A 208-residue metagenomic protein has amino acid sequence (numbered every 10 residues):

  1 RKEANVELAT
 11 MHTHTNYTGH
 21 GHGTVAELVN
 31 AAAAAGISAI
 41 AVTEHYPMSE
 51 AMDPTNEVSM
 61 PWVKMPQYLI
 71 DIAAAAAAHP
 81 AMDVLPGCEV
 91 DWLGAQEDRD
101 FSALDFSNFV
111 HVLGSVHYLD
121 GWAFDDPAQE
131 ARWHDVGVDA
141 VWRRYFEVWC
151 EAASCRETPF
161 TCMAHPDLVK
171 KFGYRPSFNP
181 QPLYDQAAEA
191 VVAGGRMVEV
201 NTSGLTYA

Functional and structural regions predicted by a protein language model:
K2-G94, L104, K170-A187, T202-L205: An N-terminally biased module of ancient metal coordination in phosphate/nucleic-acid-related enzymes
V6-L8, I37, A81, F109 (+2 more regions): A general structural motif
G19, S107-N108, S115-A208: Domain-core and long-helix interface of multi-subunit machines
L28, D98-F101, E147: A generic local structural motif
A74-A123, A128-H134, V138: Active-site gating/metal-coordination segments in enzymes
